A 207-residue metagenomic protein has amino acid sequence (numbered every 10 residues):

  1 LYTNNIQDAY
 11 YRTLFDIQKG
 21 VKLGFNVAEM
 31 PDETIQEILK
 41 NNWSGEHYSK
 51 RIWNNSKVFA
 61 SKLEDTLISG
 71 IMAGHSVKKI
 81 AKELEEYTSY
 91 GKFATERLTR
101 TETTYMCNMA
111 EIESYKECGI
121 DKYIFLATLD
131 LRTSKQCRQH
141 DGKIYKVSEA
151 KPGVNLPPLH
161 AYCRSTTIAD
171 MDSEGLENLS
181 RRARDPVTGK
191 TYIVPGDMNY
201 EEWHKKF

Functional and structural regions predicted by a protein language model:
L1-E85, E174-F207: N-terminal leader/targeting and assembly helices and adjacent pre-domain segments
L1-R12, E86-Y87, F93, R100-F207: Activation/maturation switch segments at domain boundaries
K57-S61, H75-K78, S89, F93-E96 (+2 more regions): Conserved structured core elements
I68, R97-R100: A broad detector of short, well-ordered amphipathic alpha-helices that serve as recognition/interaction surfaces
